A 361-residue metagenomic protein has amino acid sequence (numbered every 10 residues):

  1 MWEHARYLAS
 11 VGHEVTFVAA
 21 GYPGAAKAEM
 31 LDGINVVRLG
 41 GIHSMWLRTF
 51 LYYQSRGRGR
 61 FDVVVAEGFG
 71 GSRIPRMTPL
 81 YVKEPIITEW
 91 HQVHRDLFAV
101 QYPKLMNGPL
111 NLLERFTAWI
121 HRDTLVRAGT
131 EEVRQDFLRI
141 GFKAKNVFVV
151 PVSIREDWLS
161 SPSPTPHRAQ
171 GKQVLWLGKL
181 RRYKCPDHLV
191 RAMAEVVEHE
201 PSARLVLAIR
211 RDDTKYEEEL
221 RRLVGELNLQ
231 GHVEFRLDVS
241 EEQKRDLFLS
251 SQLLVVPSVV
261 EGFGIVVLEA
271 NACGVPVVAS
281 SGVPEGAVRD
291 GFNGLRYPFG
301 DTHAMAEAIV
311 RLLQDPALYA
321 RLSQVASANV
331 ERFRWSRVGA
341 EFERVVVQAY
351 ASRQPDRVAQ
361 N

Functional and structural regions predicted by a protein language model:
H94, L105-G129, Q135, I140: Membrane-proximal helix-turn-helix segments that form the acceptor-binding/catalytic region of lipid-linked
R127, P166-K184, V190-M193, V206: Conserved donor-binding/catalytic core segment of Leloir-type glycosyltransferases
E132, S153: Carbohydrate-associated surface elements
R204-E219, L237: Glycosyltransferase donor-sugar binding loop
E217-V239: Nucleotide-activated donor-binding/catalytic signature segment of Leloir-type glycosyltransferases, i.e., the conserved
V259: Aromatic "clamp/platform" in nucleotide-sugar-dependent glycosyltransferases that forms part of the donor/acceptor
V267, P276-A279, V288: Short hydrophobic beta-strand element within catalytic cores of glycosyltransferases and related nucleotide-activated
D290-G291, L295-T302, R311-P316: Conserved acidic donor-binding segment of nucleotide-sugar-dependent glycosyltransferases
